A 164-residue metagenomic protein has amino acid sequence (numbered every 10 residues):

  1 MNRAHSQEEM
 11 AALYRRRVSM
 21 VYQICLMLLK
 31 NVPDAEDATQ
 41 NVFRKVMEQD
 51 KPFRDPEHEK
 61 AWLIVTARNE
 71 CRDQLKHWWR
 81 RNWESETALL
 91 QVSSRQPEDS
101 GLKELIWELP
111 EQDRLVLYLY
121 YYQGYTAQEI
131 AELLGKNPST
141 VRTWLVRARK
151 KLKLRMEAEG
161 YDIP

Functional and structural regions predicted by a protein language model:
M1-Q23, E36, M47: A short, charge-rich alpha-helical start-of-domain segment used by transcription regulators
N2-A4, K30, N41-H58, H77-W79: Sigma70-family region 2
V18, Y22, F43, P110 (+2 more regions): C-terminal flanking helix
Q23, D37-R44, E48, E57-N69: Structural recognition of an alpha-helix C-terminal capping motif at a helix-to-coil junction
R54, I64-E86, R147, A158: Arg/Lys-rich amphipathic alpha helix in sigma70-family domain 2
R68, L134-Y161: DNA-recognition helix of helix-turn-helix
D73, R80-W107, T126: Internal acidic/polar
V116-Y120: A short pre-motif secondary-structure segment
